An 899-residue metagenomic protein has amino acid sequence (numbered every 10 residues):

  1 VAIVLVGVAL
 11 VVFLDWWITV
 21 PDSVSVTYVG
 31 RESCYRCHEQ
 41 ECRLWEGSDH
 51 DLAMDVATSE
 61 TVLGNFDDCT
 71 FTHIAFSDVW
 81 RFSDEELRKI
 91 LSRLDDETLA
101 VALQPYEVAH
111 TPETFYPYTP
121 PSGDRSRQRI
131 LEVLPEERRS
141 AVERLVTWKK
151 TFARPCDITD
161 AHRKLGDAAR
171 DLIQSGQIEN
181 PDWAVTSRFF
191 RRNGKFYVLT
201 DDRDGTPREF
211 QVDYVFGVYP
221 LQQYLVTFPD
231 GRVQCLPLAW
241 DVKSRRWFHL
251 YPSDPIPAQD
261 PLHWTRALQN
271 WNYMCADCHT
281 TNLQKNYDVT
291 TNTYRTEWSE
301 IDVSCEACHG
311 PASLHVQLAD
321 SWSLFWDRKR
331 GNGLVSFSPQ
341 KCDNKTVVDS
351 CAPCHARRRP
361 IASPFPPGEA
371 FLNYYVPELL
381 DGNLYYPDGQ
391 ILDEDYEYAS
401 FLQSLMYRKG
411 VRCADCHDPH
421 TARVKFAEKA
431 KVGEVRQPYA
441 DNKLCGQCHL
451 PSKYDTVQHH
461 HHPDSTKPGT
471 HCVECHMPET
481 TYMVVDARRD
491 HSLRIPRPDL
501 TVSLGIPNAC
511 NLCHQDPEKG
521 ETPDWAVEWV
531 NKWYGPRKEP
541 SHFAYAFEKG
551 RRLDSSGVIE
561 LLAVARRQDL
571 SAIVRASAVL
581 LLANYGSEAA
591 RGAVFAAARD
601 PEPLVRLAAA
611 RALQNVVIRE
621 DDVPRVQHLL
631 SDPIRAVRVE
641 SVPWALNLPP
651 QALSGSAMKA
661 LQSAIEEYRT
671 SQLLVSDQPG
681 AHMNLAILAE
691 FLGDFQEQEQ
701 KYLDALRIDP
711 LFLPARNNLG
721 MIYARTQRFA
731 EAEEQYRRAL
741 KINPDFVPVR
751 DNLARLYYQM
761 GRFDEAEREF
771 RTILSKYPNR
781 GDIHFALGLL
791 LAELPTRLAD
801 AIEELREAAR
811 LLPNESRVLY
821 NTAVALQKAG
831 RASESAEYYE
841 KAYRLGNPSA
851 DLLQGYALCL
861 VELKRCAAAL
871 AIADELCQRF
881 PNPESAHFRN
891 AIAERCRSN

Functional and structural regions predicted by a protein language model:
D15-W16, Q40-R125, E132, S140 (+10 more regions): Primarily the internal scaffold of c-type cytochrome electron-transfer domains, especially repeated/multiheme c-type
S555-A565, S587-R599, V617-L629, A652-R669 (+1 more regions): Amphipathic alpha-helical scaffolding segments comprising HEAT/armadillo-like alpha-solenoid repeats
Y585, D600, V616, D632 (+7 more regions): Structural marker of alpha-solenoid helical repeat scaffolds
E588-A589, E620-V623, A657-R669, L692-D704 (+5 more regions): Structural signature of tandem alpha-helical TPR/SEL1-like repeats, specifically the intra-repeat loop/turn
E602, I634, Q678, F712 (+5 more regions): Residue-level recognition of tetratricopeptide repeat
A681, A715, V749, I783 (+3 more regions): TPR alpha-solenoid repeat register
